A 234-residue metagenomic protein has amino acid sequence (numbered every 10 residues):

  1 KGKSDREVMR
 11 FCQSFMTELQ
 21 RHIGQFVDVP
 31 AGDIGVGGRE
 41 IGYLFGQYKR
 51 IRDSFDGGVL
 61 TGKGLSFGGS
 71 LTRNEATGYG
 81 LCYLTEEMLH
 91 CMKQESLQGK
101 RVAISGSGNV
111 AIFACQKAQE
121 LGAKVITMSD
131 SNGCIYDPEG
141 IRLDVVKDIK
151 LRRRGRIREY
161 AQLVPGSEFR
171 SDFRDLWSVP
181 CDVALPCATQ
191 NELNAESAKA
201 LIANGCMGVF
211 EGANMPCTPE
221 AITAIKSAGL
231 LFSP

Functional and structural regions predicted by a protein language model:
K1-G69: N-terminal ligand-binding/catalytic initiation module
K3-E7, R39-G46, L71, F113-A118 (+4 more regions): Short acidic, glycine/serine/threonine-rich loops at helix termini
M9-Q20, I41-F45, Y79-E86, I112-Q119 (+4 more regions): Predominant activation on well-ordered alpha-helical scaffold segments within soluble catalytic domains
I23-F26, E95-G99, V179-D182, L201-G208 (+1 more regions): Short, surface-exposed connector motifs at secondary-structure boundaries
V27-A31, S54-L60, I104, T127-D130 (+4 more regions): General beta-strand structural signal in soluble alpha/beta enzymes
T61-G64, G69-S178: Glycine-rich phosphate/diphosphate-binding loop of Rossmann-like nucleotide-binding domains
S131, Q162-V183, C187, E196-A203 (+1 more regions): Metal/cofactor-centered catalytic core regions of large enzymes
A188-P234: Rossmann-fold NAD(P)-binding glycine/threonine-rich loop
